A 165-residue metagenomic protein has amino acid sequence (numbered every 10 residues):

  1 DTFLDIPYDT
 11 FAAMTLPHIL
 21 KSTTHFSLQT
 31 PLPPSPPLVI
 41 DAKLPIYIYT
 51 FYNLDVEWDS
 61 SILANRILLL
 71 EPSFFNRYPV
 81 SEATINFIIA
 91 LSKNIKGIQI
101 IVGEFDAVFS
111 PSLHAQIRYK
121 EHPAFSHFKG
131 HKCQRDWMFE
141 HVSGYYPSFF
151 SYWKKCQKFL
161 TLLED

Functional and structural regions predicted by a protein language model:
D1: Conserved active-site neighborhood of enzyme catalytic/cofactor-binding cores
Y8-D165: Trp/Phe/Arg-rich N-terminal binding region typifying the photolyase-homology
